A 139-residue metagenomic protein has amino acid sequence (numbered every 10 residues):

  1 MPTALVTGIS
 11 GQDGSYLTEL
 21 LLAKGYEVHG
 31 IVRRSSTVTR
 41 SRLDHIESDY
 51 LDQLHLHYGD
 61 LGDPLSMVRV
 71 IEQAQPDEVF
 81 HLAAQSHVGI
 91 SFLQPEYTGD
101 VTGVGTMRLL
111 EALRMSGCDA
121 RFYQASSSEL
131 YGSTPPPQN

Functional and structural regions predicted by a protein language model:
M1-N139: N-terminal Rossmann-like NAD(P)+-binding domain of SDR-like oxidoreductases, especially those catalyzing
